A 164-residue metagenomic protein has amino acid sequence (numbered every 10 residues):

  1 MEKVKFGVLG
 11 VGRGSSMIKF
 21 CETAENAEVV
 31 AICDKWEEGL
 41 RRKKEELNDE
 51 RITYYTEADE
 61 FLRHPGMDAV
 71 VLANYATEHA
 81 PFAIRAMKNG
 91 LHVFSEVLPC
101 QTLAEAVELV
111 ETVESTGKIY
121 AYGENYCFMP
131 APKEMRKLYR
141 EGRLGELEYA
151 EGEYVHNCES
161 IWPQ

Functional and structural regions predicted by a protein language model:
M1-D49: N-terminal Rossmann-like dinucleotide-binding module
E2-V4, K118, E148: Nucleotide donor/acceptor-binding cores
A31, D68-A69, Y149: Short, Asp-centered acidic motifs that coordinate Mg2+ and/or phosphate in catalytic or ligand-binding sites
R51-A58: Conserved SAM-binding strand-loop segment of SAM-dependent methyltransferases
Y55, F94, A121, A150-E151: Structural detector of well-ordered beta-strand residues that form the stable sheet scaffold of enzyme domains
H64-P65, A69, Y75-F128, G142: Beta-strand-loop-alpha-helix segment that lines the small-molecule cofactor/substrate pocket of alpha/beta enzymes
A73-N74, Y154: Glycine-rich, N-terminal phosphate-binding loop of Rossmann-like dinucleotide-binding domains
Y126-Q164: Predominantly a Rossmann-like dinucleotide-binding segment in NAD(P)-dependent oxidoreductases
